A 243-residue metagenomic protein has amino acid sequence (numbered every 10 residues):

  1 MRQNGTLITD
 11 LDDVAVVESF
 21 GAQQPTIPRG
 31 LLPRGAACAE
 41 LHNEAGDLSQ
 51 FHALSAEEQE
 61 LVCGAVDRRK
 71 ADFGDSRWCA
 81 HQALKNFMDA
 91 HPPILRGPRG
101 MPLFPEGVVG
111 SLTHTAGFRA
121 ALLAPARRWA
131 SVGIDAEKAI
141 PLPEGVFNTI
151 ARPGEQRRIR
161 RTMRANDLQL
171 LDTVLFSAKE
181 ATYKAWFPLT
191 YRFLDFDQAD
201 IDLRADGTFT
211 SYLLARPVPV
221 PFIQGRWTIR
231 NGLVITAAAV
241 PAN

Functional and structural regions predicted by a protein language model:
M1-N243: Core catalytic alpha/beta fold that binds nucleotide/phospho-ligands
